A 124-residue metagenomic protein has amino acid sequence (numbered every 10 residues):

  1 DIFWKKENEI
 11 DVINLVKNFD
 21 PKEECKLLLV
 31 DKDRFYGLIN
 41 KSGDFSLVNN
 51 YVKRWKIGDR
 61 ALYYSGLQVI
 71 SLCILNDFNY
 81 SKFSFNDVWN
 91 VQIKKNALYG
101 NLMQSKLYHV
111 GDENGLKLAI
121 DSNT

Functional and structural regions predicted by a protein language model:
F3-P21, K32-G43, V48-T124: Catalytic-core segments of class I nucleotidyltransferases/pyrophosphorylases that form NMP-activated intermediates
